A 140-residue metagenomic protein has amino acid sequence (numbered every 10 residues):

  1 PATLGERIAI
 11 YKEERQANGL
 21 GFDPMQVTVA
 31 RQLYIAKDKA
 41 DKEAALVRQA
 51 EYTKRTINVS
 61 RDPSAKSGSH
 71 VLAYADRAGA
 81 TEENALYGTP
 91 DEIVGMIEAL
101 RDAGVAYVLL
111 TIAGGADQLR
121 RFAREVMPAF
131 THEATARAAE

Functional and structural regions predicted by a protein language model:
P1-E140: Active-site-adjacent structural elements that line small-molecule/cofactor binding pockets in enzymes
